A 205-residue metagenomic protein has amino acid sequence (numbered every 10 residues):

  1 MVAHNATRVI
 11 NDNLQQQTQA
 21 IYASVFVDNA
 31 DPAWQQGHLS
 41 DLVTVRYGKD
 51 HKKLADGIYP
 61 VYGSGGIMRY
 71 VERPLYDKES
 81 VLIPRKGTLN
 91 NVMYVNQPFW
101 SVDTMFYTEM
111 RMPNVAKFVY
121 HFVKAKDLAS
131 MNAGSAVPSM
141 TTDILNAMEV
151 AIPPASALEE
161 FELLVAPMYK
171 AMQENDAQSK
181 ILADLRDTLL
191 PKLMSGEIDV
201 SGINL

Functional and structural regions predicted by a protein language model:
M1-G63, A151, A155-V200: Non-catalytic DNA-recognition/assembly elements of restriction-modification systems
Q35-P153, N204-L205: DNA target-recognition domains and sequence-specific DNA-contacting regions of bacterial/archaeal
